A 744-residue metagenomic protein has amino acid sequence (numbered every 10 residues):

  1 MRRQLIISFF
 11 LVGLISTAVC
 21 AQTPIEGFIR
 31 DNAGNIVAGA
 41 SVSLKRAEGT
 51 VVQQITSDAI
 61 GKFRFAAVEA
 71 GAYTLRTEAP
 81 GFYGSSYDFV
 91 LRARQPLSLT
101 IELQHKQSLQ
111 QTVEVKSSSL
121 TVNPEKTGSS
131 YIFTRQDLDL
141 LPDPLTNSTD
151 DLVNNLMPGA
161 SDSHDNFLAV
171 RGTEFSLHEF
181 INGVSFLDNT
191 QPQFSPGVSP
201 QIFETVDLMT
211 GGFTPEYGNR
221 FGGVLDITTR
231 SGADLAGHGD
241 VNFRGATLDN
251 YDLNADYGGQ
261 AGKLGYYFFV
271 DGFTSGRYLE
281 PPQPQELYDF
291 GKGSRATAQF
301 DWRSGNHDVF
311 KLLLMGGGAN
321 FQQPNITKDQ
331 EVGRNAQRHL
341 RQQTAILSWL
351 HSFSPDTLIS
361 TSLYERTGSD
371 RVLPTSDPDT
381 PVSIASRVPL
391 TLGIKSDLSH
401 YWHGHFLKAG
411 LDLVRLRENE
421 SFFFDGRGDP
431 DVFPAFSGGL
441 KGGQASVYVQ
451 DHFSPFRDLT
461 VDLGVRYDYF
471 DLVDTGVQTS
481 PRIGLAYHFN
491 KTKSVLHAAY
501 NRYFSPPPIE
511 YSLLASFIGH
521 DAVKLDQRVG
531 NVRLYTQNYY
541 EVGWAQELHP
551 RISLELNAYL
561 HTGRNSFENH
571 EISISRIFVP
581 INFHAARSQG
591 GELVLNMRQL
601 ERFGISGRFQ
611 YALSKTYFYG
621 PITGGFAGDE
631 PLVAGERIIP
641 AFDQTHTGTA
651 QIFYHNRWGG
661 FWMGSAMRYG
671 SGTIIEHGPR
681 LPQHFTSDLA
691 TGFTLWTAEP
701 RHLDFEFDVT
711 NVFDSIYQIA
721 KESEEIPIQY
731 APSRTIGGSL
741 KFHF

Functional and structural regions predicted by a protein language model:
C20-P124: Periplasm-facing N-terminal accessory domains of Gram-negative outer-membrane beta-barrel systems
D58, F82-Y83, Y87-E102, Q111-T214 (+6 more regions): Periplasmic N-terminal accessory/gating domains of Gram-negative outer-membrane beta-barrel systems
G245-T274, P284-F321, Q337-I359, Y401-H403 (+2 more regions): Transmembrane beta-barrel wall of Gram-negative outer-membrane proteins
T297-Q299, T391-D397, A435-Y448, V529 (+6 more regions): Outer membrane beta-barrel strand-and-loop segments of large Gram-negative receptors, especially TonB-dependent
D301-A319, H339-D474, L595, R608: Face-selective signature of the C-terminal outer-membrane beta-barrel domain
D301-R303, R637-F744: Conserved C-terminal beta-signal and adjacent last beta-strands/turns of outer-membrane beta-barrel proteins
G318-N320, I326-T327, S369-R371, N419-R427 (+8 more regions): Surface-exposed extracellular loop regions of Gram-negative outer-membrane beta-barrel proteins, predominantly
S454-T460, A558-T562, I581-T673: Gram-negative outer-membrane beta-barrel transporters
